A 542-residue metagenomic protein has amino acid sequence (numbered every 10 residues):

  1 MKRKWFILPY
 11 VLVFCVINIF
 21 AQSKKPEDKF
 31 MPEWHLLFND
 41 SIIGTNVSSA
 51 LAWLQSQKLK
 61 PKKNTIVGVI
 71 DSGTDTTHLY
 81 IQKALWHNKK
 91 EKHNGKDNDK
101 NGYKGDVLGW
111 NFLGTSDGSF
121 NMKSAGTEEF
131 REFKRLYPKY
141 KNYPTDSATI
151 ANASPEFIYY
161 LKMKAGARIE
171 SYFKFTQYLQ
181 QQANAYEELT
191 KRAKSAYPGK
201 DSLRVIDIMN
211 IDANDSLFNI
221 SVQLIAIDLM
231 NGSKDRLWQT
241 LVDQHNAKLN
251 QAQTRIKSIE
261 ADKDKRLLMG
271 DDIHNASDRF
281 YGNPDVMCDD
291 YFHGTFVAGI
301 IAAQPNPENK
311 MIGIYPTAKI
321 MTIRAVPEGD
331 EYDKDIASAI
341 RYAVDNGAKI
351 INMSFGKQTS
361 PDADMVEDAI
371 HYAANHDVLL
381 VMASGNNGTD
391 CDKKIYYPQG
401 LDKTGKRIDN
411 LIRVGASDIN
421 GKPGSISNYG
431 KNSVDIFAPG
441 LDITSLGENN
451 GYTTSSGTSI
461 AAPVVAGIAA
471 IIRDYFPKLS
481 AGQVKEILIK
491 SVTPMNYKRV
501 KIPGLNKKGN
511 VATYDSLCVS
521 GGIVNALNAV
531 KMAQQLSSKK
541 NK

Functional and structural regions predicted by a protein language model:
M1-K25: Bacterial Sec-dependent N-terminal signal peptides
I19-G44, Q534-K542: Sec-dependent signal peptide cleavage junction
S23-L36, T145-T190, I340-A363, A383: Short acidic, glycine-rich surface-loop motifs adjacent to enzyme active sites
N46, V344-N346, I350-F355, D364 (+2 more regions): C-terminal subdomain of the subtilisin-like protease fold in secreted/lumenal serine endopeptidases
L51-K62, G68, D289-Y291, I312-Y315 (+6 more regions): Mature extracellular/periplasmic domains of secretome proteins
W53-V67, G73-Y332, I408-N410, N420 (+2 more regions): Subtilisin-like serine protease catalytic core
D71, G385, G457: Active-site glycine-centered loops adjacent to acidic/histidine catalytic or metal-binding residues that shape
V378, Q399-D474, K478, G482 (+2 more regions): Extracellular S/T/G-rich loop segment that most often corresponds to the catalytic His/Ser-adjacent loop
